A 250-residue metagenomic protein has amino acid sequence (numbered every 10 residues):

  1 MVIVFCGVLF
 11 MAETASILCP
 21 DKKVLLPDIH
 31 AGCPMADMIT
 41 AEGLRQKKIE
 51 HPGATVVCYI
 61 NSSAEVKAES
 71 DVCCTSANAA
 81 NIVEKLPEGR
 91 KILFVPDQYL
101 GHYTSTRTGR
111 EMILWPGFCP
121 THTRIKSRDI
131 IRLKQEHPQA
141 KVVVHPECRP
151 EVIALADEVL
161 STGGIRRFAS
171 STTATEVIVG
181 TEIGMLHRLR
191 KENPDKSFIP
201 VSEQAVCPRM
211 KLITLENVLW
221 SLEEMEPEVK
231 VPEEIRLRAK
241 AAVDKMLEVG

Functional and structural regions predicted by a protein language model:
M1-L160, G164-V179, L186-H187, K191-P194 (+1 more regions): Active-site loop-to-helix "anion-binding N-cap" substructures in soluble metabolic enzymes
